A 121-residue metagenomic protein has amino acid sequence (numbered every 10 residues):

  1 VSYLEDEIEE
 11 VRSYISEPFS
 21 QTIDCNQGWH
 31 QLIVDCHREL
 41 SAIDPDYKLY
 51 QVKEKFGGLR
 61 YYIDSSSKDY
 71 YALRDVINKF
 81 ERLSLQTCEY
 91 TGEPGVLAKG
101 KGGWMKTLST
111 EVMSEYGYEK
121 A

Functional and structural regions predicted by a protein language model:
V1, E115-A121: Short intrinsically disordered terminal tails
V1-V76: Long, charged N-terminal interaction/targeting segments
E39-L40, K53, R60, K79-R82 (+2 more regions): Catalytic-core loop-and-flanking beta/alpha module that positions acidic residues for ribose/phosphate chemistry
Y71-T87: Short, mixed-charge amphipathic alpha-helical segments
L83-T87, G95, G102-M105: Short metal-coordination and nucleic-acid-contact micro-motifs, chiefly zinc-binding Cys/His arrays
C88-T91, S109: Short cysteine-rich clusters marking metal-coordination/redox-active sites
E93-K99, S114-G117: Short functional micro-motifs and their immediate structural scaffolds
G102-E115: Cysteine-rich micro-motifs
